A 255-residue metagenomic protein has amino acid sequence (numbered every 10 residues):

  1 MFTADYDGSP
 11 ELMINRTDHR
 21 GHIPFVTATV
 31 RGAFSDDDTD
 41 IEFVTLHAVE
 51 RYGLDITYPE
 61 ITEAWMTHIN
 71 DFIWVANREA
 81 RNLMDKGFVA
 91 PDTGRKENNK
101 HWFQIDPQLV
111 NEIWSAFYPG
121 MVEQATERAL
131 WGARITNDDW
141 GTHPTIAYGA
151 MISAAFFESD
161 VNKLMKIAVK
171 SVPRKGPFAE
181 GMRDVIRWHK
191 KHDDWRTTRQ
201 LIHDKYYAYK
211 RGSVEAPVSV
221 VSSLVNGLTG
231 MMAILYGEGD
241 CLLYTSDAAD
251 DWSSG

Functional and structural regions predicted by a protein language model:
M1-A33: An N-terminal structural lobe/cap that precedes and organizes the functional/catalytic core across diverse proteins
F2-G8, A64-V75, G132-P144, A168-G181 (+1 more regions): Short, mixed-charge aromatic SLiMs
V26-I146, F157: Active-site cavity-forming subdomains of large catalytic enzyme subunits
A48-Y52, A154, Y236, D251: Active-site catalytic microenvironments for nucleophilic, acid-base chemistry
M84-D85, A90-W102, N111-M121, L130-I135 (+1 more regions): Accessory "access/gating" subregions that flank catalytic or transport cores
Y244-G255: Single conserved hydrophobic/aromatic residue that forms the stacking wall/gate of nucleotide- or nucleobase-binding
